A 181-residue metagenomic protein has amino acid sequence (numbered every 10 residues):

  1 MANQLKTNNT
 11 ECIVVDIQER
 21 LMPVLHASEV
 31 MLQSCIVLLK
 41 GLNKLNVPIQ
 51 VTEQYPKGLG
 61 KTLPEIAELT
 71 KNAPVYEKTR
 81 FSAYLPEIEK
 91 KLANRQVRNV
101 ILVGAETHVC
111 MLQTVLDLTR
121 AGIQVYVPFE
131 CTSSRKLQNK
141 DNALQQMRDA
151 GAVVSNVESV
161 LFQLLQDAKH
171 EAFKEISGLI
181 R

Functional and structural regions predicted by a protein language model:
A2-E11, L45-V47, G58-R181: Active-site-adjacent betaalpha module
T7-T10, L25-Q50: A short alpha/beta connector and helix-capping loop motif
E11-I17: N-terminal nucleotide-binding beta1-loop-alpha1 segment
I17, V51-Q54, F129: A cross-domain feature marking catalytic cores of carbohydrate-active enzymes and several ubiquitous metabolic/repair
E19-P23: Short acidic, Gly/Ser-rich segments with clustered Asp/Glu that frequently serve as metal-coordination loops in enzyme
H26-S28, E53, E77-F81: Short, flexible loop segments at the rims of nucleotide/cofactor-binding pockets, characterized by
S28-E29, Q54-P56, T132-S133: A short linear-motif detector with a strong N-terminal bias
